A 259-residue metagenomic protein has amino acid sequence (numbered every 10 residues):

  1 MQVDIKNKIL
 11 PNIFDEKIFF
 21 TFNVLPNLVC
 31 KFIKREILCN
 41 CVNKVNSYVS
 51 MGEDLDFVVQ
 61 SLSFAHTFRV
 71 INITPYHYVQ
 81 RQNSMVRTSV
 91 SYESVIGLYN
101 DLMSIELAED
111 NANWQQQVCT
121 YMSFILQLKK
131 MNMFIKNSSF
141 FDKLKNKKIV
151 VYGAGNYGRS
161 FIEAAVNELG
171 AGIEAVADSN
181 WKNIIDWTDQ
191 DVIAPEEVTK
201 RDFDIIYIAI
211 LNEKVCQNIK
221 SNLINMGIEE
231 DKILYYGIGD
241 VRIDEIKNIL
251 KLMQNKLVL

Functional and structural regions predicted by a protein language model:
M1: Conserved donor NDP-sugar-binding/catalytic core segment of glycosyltransferases
I5-S91: Conserved nucleotide-sugar donor-binding catalytic segment
D54-L55, Q116-T120: Alpha-helical scaffolds flanking conserved acidic
F64-N72, S91-G97, S104, N167-S179: A short alpha/beta connector and helix-capping loop motif
I73-R81, R87-A112, Y121-F140: Catalytic core of nucleotide-sugar-dependent glycosyltransferases
M122-L259: Hydrophobic, well-ordered beta-alpha structural blocks that scaffold small-molecule cofactor pockets
